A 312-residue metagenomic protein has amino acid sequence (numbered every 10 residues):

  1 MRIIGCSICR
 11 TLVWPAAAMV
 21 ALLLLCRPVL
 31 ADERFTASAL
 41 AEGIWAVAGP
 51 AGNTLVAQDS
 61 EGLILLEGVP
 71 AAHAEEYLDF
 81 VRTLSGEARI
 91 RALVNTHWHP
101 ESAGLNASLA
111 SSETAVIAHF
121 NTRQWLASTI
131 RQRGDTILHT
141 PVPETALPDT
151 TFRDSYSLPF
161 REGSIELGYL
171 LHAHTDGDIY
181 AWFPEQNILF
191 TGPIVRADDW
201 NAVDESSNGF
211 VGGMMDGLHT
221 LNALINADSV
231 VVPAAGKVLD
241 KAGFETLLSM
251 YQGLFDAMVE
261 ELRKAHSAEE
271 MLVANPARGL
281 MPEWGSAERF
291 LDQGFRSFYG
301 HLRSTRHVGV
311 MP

Functional and structural regions predicted by a protein language model:
M1-R10: N-terminal secretory signal peptides that target proteins for export/translocation
W14-L25: Bacterial N-terminal signal peptides
F35-V81, A181-P193: Conserved beta-strand hairpin/beta-sheet module of binuclear metal-dependent hydrolase folds, prominently
G43, A57, E67, V81 (+10 more regions): Divalent metal-coordination and catalytic microenvironments
G62-L63, P70-A72, S157, S164 (+1 more regions): Metallo-beta-lactamase
T83-S157, D176: Active-site HxH/HxHxD metal-binding segment of metal-dependent hydrolases
A223-D228, K237-P312: Accessory terminal helices/loops
